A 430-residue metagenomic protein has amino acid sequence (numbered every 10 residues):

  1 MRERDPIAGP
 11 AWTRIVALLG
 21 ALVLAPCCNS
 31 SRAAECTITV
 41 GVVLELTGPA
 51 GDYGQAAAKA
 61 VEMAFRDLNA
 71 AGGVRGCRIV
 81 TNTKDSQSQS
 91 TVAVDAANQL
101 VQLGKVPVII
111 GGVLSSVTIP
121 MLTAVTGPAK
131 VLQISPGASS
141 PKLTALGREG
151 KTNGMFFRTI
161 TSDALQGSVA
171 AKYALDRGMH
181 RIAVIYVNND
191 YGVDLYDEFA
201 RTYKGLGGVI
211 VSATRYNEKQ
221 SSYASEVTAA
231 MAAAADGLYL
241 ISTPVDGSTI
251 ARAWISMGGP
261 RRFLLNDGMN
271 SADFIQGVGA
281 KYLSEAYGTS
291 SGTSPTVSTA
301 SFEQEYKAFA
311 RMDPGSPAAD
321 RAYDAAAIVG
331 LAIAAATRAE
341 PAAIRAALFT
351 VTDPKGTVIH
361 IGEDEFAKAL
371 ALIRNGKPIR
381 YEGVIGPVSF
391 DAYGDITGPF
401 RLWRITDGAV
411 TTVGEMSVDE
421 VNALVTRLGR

Functional and structural regions predicted by a protein language model:
R2, L18-L19, S30-R430: Extracytosolic ligand-binding ectodomains
R2-A17: Bacterial N-terminal signal peptides that target proteins for export
R14-P26: Bacterial N-terminal signal peptides
